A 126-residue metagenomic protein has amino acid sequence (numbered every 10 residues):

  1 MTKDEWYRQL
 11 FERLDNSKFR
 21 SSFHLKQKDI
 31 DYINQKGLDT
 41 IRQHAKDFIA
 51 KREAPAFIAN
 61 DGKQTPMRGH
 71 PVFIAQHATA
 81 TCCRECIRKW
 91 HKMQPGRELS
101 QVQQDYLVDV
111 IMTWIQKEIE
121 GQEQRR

Functional and structural regions predicted by a protein language model:
T2-I49: Core of compact, soluble alpha-helical bundle domains
Q43-K51, E85-K89, T113: Short, hydrophobic/amphipathic alpha-helical patches that form generic packing surfaces within helical domains
D47-P55, Q116-G121: Mature exported/compartmentalized surface modules and terminal targeting/interaction regions
F57, V72-I74, M93, R97: Terminal, compositionally biased segments used for targeting/anchoring and flexible tails
A59-T79: Immediate flanking context of iron-sulfur cluster ligation sites
E85-I111: Iron-sulfur (Fe-S) cluster-binding segments and ferredoxin-like electron-carrier domains, especially [2Fe-2S]
Y106-R126: Short Fe-S-cluster ligation motifs
